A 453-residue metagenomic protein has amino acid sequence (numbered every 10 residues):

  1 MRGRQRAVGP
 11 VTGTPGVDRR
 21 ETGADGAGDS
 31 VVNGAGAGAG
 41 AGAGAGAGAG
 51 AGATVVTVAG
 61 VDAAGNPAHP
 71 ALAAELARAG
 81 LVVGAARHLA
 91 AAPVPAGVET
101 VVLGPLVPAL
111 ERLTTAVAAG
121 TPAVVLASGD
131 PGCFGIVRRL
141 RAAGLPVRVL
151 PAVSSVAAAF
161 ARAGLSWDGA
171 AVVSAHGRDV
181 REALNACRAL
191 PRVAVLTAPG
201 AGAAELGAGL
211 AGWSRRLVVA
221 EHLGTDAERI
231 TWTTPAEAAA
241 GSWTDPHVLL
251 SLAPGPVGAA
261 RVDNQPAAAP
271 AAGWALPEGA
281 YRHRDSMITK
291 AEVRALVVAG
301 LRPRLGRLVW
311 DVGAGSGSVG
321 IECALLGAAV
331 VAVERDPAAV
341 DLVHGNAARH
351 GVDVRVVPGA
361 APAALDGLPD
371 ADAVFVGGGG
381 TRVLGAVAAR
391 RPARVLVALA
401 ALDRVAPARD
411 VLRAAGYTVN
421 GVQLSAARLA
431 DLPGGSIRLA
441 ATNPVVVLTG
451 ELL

Functional and structural regions predicted by a protein language model:
R2-G34, G50-L150, A157, V180 (+3 more regions): Class I S-adenosyl-L-methionine
R2-R20, G26-G34, G50-A59, A68-A74 (+2 more regions): A contiguous loop/helix-start segment that scaffolds small-molecule binding in enzyme catalytic cores
S155-V156, F160-P191, A198: Short, glycine-/small-residue-rich phosphate/pyrophosphate-handling segment
L249-G255, G435-L453: Core SAM-dependent methyltransferase catalytic element
G306-G315: Conserved class I S-adenosyl-L-methionine
S316-A328: Conserved SAM-binding loop of SAM-dependent methyltransferases across substrates and taxa, primarily the Class I
V333-A371, T381-R382: S-adenosyl-L-methionine
A388-A441: C-terminal substrate-binding/active-site "lid" region of AdoMet-derived donor-dependent transferases
